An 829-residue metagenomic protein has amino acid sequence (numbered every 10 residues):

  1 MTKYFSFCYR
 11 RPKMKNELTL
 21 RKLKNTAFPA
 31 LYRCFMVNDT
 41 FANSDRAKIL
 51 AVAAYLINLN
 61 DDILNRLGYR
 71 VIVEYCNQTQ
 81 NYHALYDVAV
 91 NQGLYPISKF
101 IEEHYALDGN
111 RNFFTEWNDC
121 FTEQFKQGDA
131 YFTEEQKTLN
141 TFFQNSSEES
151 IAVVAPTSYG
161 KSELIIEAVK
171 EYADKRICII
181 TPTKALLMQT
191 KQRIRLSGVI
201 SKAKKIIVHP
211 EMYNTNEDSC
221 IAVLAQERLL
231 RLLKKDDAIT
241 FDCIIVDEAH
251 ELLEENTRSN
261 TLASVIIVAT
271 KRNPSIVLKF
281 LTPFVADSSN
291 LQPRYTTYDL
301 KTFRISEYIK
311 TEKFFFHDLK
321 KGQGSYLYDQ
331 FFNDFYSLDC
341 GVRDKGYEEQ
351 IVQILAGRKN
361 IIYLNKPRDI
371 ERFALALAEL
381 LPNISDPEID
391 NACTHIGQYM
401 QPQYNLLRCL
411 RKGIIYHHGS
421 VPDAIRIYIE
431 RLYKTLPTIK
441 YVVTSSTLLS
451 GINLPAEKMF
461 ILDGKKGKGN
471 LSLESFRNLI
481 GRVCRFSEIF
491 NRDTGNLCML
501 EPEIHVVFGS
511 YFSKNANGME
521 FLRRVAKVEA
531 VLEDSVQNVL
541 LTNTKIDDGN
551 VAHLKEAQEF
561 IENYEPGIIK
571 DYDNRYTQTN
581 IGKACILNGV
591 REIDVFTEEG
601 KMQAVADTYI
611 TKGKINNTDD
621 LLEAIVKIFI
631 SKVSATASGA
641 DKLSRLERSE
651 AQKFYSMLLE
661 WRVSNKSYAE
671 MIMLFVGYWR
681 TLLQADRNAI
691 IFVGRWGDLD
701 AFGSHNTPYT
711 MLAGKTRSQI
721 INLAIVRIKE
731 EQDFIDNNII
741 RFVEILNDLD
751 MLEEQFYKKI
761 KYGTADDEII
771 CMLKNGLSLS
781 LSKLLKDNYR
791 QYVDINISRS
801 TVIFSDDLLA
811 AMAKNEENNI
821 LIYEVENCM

Functional and structural regions predicted by a protein language model:
M1-M829: N-terminal helicase ATP-binding lobe
